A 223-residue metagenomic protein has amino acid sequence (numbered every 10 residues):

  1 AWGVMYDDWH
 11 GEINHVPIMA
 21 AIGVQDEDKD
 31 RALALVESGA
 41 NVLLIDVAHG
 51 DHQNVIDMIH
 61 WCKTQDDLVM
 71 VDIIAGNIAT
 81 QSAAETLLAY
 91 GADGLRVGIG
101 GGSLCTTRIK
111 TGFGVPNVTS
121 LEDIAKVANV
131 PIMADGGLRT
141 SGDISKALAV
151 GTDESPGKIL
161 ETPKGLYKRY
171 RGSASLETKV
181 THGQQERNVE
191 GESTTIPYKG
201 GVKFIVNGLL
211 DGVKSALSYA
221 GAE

Functional and structural regions predicted by a protein language model:
A1-P131, D153, V213: Active-site entrance/lid segments in N-terminal catalytic domains of soluble metabolic enzymes
A83, A89-Y90, G112-E223: Alpha/beta catalytic cores of nucleotide-metabolism and tRNA/nucleoside-modifying enzymes
